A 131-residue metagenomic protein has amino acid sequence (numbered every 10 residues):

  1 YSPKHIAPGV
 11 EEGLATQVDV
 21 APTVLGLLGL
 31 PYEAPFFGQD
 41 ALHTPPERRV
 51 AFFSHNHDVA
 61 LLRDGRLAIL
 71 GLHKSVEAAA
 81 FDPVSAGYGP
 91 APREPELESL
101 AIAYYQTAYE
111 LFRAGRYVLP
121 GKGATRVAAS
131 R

Functional and structural regions predicted by a protein language model:
K4-R131: Membrane-interface soluble catalytic domains
